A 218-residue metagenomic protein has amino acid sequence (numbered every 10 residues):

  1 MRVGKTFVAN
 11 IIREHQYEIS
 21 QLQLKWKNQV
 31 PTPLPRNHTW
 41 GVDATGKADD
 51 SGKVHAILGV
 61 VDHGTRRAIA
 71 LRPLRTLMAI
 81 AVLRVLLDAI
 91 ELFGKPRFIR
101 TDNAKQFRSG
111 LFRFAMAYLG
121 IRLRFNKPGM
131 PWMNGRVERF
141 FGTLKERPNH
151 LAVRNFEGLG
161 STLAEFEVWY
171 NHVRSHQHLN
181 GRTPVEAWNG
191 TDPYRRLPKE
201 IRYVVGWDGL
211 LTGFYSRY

Functional and structural regions predicted by a protein language model:
M1-W40, T183-Y194: Basic, flexible linker segments flanking DNA-binding modules in nucleic acid-interacting mobile-element proteins
V8, D43, V60, R66 (+8 more regions): Mobile genetic element proteins and their domesticated derivatives, centered on retroelements and DNA transposons
G41-I69, R75-L77: An active-site-proximal beta-strand-loop segment
K53, L71-F93: Active-site beta-loop-alpha junctions of metal-dependent nucleic acid enzymes, especially the RNase H-like/DDE
R66-L71, R124-N126, H150: Short small-residue beta-strand/loop micro-motif enriched in glycine and branched aliphatics
R72, F98-D102, A152: Short catalytic-loop micro-motif centered on adjacent basic/acidic residues
T101-M116, L123-E146, E157-E165, E186-W188: RNase H-like two-metal-ion nuclease catalytic core shared by retroviral integrases and related mobile-element nucleases
L119, T143-Y218: C-terminal domain-tail junction helix/linker
